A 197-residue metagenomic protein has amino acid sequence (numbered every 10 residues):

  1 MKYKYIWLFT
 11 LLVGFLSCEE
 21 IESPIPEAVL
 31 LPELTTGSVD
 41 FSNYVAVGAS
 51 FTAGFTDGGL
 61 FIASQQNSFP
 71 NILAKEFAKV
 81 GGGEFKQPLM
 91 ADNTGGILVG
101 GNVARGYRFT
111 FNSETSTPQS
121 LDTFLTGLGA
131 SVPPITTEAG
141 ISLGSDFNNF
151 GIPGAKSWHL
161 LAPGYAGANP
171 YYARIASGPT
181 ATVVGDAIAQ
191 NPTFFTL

Functional and structural regions predicted by a protein language model:
M1-L16: Sec-dependent bacterial lipoprotein signal peptides
W7, E33-T35, A176: Residues embedded in well-ordered secondary-structure elements
G14-S42: Bacterial Sec-dependent N-terminal signal peptides
L34, T56-A63: Second-shell loop/turn segments in exported
S42-G58: Catalytic nucleophile-elbow at a beta strand-turn-alpha helix junction centered on a G-D-S/GDSL motif, marking
L60-L197: Conserved SGNH/GDSL esterase-like catalytic core that processes O-acyl groups on lipids and polysaccharides
